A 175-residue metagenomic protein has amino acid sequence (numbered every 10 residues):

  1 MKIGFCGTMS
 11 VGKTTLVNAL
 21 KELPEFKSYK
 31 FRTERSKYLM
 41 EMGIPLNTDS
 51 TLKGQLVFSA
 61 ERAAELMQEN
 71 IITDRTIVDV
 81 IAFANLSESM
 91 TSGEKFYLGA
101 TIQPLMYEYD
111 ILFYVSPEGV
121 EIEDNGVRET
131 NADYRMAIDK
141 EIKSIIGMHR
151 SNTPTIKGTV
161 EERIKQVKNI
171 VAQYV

Functional and structural regions predicted by a protein language model:
M1-K2: Pre-Walker A (Motif I) flank of P-loop NTPase domains
F5: Hydrophobic anchor at the beta1->P-loop junction of P-loop NTPases
M9: The conserved Walker
K13: Conserved lysine of the Walker
K21-A64: Conserved substrate/cofactor phosphate-moiety recognition/catalytic segment in nucleotide-dependent phosphotransferases
Q55-Y107, I122: Glycine-rich phosphate-binding loop used to anchor ATP phosphates in small-molecule kinases, encompassing both
E88-T159, Q166: A glycine- and Lys/Arg-enriched "phosphate-lid" helix/loop adjacent to the NTP-binding pocket of small-molecule kinases
